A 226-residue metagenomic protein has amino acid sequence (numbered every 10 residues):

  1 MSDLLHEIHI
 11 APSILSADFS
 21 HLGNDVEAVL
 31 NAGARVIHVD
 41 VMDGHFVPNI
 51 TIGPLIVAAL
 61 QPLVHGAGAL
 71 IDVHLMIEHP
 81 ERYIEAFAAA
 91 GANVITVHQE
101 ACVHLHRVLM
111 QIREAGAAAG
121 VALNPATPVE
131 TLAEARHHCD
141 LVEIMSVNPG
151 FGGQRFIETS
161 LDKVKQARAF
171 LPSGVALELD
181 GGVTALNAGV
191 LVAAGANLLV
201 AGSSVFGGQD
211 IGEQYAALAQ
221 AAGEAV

Functional and structural regions predicted by a protein language model:
M1-S16, G23-N24, V226: N-terminal amphipathic alpha-helix/helix-capping segment at the start of soluble metabolic enzymes
I8-S13, I37-V39, L60, A69-L75 (+5 more regions): Hydrophobic faces of well-ordered beta-strands that scaffold small-molecule active sites in alpha/beta enzyme cores
S13-A17, M42-G44, M76-P80, E100 (+4 more regions): Active-site beta-loop-alpha junctions enriched in small/polar residues
H21, A67-G68, R82-A86, A90-A176: Conserved anion-binding
L22, V29, D40, F87 (+6 more regions): Conserved, mostly hydrophobic/aromatic
N31-V36, A92, C139, A196: A structural motif
I37-I56, V147-R155, S203-V205: Glycine-rich, proline-tolerant flexible connector loops at the mouths of alpha/beta enzymes
I112, V192, G207-V226: C-terminal helical cap(s) of enzyme catalytic domains, especially alpha/beta-barrels
